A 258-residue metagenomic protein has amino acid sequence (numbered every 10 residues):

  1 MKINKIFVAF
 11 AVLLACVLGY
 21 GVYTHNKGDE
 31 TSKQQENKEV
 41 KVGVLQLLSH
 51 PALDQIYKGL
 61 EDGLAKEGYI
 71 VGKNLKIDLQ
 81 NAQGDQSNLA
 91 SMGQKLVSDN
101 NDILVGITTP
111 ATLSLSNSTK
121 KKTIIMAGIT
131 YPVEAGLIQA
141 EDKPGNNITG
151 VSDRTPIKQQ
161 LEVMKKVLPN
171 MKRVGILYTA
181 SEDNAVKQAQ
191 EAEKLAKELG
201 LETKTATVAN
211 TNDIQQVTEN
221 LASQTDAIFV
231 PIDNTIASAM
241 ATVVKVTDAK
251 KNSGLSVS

Functional and structural regions predicted by a protein language model:
M1-V40: Short, low-complexity disordered leader/linker segments with a strong preference for bacterial N-terminal type II
N26-V42, Y69-N74, P144, K165-K172: Immediate post-signal peptide segment of exported/extracytoplasmic ligand-binding proteins
E39-E61, E67, D78-S87, S181 (+1 more regions): Extracytoplasmic "Venus flytrap"
L60, T149-A196: An alpha-beta-alpha
K76-S98, T207-L221: Structural motif
Q83-I138, D233-D248: Beta-alpha junction/loop-to-helix N-cap segments that form part of ligand/metal-binding clefts
S114, K121-I157, G254-S258: Flexible loop/hinge segments that line or gate small-molecule binding clefts
D183-N252: Pocket-lining segment of extracytoplasmic ligand-binding domains
